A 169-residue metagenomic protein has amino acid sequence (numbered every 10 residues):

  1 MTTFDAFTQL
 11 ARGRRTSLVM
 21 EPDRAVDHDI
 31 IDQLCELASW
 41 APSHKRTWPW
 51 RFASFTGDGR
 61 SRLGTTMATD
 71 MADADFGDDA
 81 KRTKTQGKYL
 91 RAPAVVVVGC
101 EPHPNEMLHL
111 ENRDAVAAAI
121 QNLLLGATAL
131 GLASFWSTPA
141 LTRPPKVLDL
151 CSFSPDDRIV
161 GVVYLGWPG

Functional and structural regions predicted by a protein language model:
M1-R91: N-terminal amphipathic, basic helical "cap/leader" segment at the start of enzyme domains
R15, C100-P102: Short, histidine-centered active-site or binding-site loop motifs used for metal coordination, general acid-base
A38, P102-L150: Small-aliphatic-rich amphipathic alpha-helix that forms the alpha element of a beta-alpha
G57-R62, A68-T69, P102-P104, P145 (+1 more regions): Short, charged/polar surface micro-motifs in flexible loops or helix N-caps
D75, C151-G169: A glycine-rich helix N-cap at a beta->alpha junction
R91-A94, L132, P155-I159: Short coil/turn connectors at secondary-structure junctions
V95-G99: Active-site-flanking beta-strand signature of metal-NTP-handling nucleotidyl enzymes and homologous cyclase-like
